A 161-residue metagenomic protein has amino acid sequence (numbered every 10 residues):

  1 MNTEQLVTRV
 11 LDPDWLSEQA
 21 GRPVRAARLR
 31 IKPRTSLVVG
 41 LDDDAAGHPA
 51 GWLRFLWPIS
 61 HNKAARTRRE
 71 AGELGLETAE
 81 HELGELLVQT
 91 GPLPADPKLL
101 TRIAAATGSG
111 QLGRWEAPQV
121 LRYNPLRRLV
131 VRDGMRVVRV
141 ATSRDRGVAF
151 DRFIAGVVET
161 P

Functional and structural regions predicted by a protein language model:
M1-P161: Phosphate/pyrophosphate-binding loops and the adjoining catalytic core of nucleotide-dependent enzymes
